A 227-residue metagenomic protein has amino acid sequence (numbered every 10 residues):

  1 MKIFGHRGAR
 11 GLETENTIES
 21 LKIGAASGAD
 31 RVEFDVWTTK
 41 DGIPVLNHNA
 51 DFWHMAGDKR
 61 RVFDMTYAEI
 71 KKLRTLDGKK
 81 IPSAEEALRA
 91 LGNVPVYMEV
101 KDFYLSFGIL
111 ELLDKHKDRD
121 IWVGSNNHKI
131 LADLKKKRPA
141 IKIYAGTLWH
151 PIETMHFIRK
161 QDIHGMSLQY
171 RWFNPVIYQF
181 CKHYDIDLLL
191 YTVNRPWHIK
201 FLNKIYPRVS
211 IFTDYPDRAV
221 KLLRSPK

Functional and structural regions predicted by a protein language model:
M1-K227: Phosphate-group recognition and catalysis centered on beta-loop-alpha active-site segments
